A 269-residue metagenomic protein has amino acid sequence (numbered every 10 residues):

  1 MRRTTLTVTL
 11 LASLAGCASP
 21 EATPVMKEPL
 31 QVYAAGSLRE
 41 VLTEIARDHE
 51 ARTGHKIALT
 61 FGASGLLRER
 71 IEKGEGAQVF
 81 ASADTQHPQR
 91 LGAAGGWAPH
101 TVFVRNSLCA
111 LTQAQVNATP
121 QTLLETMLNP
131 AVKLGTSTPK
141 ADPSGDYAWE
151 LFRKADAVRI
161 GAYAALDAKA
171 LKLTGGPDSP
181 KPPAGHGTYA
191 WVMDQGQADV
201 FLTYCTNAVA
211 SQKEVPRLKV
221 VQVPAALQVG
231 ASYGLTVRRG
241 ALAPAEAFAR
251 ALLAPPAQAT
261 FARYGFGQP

Functional and structural regions predicted by a protein language model:
T5-G16: Bacterial N-terminal signal peptides
L6, P99, P224-A226: Residues embedded in well-ordered secondary-structure elements
C17-T60, S64-G65, E69-E75, S82-T85 (+3 more regions): Exported/periplasmic ABC-transporter solute-binding proteins
G95-T101: Central helical "cap/lid" subdomain
